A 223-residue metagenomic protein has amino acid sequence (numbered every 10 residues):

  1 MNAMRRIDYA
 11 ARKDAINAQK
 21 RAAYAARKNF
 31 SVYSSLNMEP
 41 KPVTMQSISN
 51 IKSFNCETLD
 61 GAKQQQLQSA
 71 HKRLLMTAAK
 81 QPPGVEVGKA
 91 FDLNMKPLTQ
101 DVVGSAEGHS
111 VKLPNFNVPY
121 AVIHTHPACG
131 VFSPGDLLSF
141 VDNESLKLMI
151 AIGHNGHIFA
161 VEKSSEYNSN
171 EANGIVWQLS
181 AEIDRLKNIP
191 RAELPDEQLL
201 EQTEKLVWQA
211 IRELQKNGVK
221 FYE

Functional and structural regions predicted by a protein language model:
M1-S34: BZIP DNA-binding basic region
M4, Q19, Q66-S69, R73 (+1 more regions): Exposed alpha-helical structural elements
I7, S133-S139, S165-A172: General structural signal for secondary-structure boundaries
D8, A23, R73, T77 (+4 more regions): Residues that form generic nucleotide/phosphate-binding pockets
V32-V118, I189-K220: Glycine-rich short-loop/terminal segments
K96-L146, G153-H154: Short HxH-centered metal-ligating active-site micro-motif
S145-E223: Divalent-metal-activated hydrolytic enzyme cores
